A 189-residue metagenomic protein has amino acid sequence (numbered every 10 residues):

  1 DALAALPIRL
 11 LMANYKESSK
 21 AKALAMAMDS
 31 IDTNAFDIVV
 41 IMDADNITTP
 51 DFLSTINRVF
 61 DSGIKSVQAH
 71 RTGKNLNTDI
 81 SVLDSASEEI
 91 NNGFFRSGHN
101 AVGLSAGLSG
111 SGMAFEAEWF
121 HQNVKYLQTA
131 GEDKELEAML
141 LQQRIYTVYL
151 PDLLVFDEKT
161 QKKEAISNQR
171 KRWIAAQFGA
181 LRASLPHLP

Functional and structural regions predicted by a protein language model:
D1-M12: Acidic donor-binding segment of Leloir-type glycosyltransferases
M12-A25, D29-T33, T55-Q128, S167 (+1 more regions): Long helical/loop segments within the catalytic core of UDP-sugar-dependent glycosyltransferases, especially the large
Y15, F36, A44-N46, E132: Short acidic donor-binding/metal-coordinating loop in glycosyltransferase active sites
V39: Short aromatic/hydrophobic "clamp" motif used to bind/position activated sugar donors
D43-V59: Acidic donor-binding/catalytic loop of UDP-sugar-dependent glycosyltransferases, especially processive GT2
A130-L136: Acidic donor-binding loop at a coil-to-helix junction in glycosyltransferase catalytic cores that engages
E137-V155: Catalytic donor-sugar/metal-binding loop of nucleotide-sugar-dependent glycosyltransferases
P151-I166: Active-site donor/metal-binding and catalytic loop motifs of nucleotide-sugar-dependent glycosylation enzymes
